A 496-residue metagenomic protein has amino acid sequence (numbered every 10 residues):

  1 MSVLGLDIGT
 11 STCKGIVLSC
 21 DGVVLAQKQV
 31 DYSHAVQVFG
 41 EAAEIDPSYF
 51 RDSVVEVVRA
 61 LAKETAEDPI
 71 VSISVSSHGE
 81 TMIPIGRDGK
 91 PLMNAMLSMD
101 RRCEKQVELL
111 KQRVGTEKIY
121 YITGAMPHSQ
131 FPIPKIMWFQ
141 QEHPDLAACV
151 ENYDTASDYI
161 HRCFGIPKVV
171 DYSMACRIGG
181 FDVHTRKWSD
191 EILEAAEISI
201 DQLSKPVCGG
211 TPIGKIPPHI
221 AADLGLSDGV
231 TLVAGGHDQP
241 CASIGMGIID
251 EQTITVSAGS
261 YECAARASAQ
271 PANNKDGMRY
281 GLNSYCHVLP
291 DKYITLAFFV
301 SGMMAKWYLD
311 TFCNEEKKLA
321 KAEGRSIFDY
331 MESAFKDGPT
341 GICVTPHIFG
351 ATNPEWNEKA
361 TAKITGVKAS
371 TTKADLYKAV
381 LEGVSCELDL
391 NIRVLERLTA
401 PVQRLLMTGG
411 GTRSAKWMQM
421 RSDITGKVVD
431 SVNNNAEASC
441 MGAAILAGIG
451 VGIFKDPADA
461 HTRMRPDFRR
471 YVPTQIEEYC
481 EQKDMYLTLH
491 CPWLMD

Functional and structural regions predicted by a protein language model:
M1-V30, A35-V36, V71, V75-R113 (+2 more regions): Glycine/Thr-rich phosphate-binding loops that ligate phosphate moieties of nucleotide and other phosphorylated ligands
S2, I8-T10, I119-H237, A305 (+2 more regions): Gly/Ser/Thr-rich active-site cleft segment
K28-E67: N-terminal phosphate-binding loop and adjacent alpha-helix
G40-A43, T116-M126, Q202, Y471-Q475: Short glycine/proline- and acidic residue-enriched helix-loop micro-motifs that form flexible lids or anion-recognition
I45, S72-S77, M96-M99, T123-F131 (+8 more regions): Active-site nucleophile and cofactor-binding loops and adjacent substrate-binding regions of central metabolic enzymes
V54-V71, E142-A147, D190-I200, A222-L224 (+1 more regions): Phosphate/pyrophosphate-binding loops at sites that engage ATP/ADP/AMP, CoA/4′-phosphopantetheine, polyphosphate
E56, L109, K135-E142, Y159 (+9 more regions): Alpha-helical scaffold segments in soluble metabolic enzymes
G180-L289, A322, Y330, K416 (+1 more regions): ATP-dependent carbohydrate kinase catalytic cores
